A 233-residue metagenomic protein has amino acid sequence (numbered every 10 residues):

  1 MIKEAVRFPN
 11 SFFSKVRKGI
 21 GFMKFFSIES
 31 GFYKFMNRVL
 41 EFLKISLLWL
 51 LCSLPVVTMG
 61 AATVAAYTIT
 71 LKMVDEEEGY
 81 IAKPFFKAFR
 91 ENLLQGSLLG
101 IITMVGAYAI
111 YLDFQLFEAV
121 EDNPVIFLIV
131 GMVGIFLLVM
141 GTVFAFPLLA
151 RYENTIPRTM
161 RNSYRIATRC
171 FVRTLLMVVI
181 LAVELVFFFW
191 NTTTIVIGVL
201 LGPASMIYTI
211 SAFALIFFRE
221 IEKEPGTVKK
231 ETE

Functional and structural regions predicted by a protein language model:
I2-G131, L138-E233: Helix-coil boundary and N-terminal low-complexity module in membrane systems
